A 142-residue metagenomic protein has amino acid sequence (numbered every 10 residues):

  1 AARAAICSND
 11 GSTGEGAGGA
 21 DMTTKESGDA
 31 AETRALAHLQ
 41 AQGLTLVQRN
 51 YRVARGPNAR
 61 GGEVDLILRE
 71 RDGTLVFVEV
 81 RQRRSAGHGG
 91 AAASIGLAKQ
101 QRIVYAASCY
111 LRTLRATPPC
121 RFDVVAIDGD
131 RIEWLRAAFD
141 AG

Functional and structural regions predicted by a protein language model:
A2-G18, Q82-D130: Catalytic cores of nucleic-acid endonucleases
A2-V53: Acidic-basic catalytic patches of nuclease active cores, encompassing PD-(D/E)XK and other metal-cofactor nuclease
T24, G28-E32, R60, I95-Q100: Short, conserved glycine- and acidic-residue-centered signature motifs in active-site or ligand-binding loops
T45-L75, G142: Active-site metal-binding core of divalent-cation-utilizing nuclease and nuclease-like domains
N50, D65-I67, R81, V125 (+1 more regions): Anionic group-transfer/hydrolysis microenvironments
G61, L75-F77, P119, I132: Structural motif
V64-G87, I103: Conserved catalytic cores of phosphodiester-cleaving nucleases, focusing on short active-site segments
D130-G142: Short, low-complexity, polybasic intrinsically disordered segments
